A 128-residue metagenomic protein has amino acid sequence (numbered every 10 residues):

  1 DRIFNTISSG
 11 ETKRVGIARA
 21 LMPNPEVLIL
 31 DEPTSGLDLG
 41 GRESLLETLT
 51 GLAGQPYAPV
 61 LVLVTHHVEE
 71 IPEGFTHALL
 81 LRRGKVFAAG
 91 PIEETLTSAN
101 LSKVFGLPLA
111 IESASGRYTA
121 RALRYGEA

Functional and structural regions predicted by a protein language model:
I3-I7, E11: Conserved ABC ATPase signature
I17-A18: Hydrophobic anchor residue at the start of the ABC signature
N24: Conserved catalytic motifs of ABC-family nucleotide-binding domains
L28-D31: Catalytic Walker B motif of ABC-type/P-loop ATPase nucleotide-binding domains
E43-Y57: Helical segment within the ABC ATPase nucleotide-binding domain
S102-A128: ABC ATPase nucleotide-binding domains
